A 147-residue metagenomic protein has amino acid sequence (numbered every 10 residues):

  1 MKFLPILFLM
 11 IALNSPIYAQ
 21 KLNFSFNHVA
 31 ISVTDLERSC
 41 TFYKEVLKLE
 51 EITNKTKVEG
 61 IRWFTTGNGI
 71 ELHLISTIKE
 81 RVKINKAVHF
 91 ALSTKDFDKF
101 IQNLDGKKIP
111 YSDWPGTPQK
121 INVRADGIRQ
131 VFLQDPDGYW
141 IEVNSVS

Functional and structural regions predicted by a protein language model:
M1-L22: Bacterial Sec-dependent N-terminal signal peptides
I17-E37, V88-L92: N-terminal beta-strand motif that seeds the catalytic metal site of vicinal oxygen chelate
I31-E71: Core segments of cupin and vicinal oxygen chelate
D35-E37, F90-D137: Vicinal oxygen chelate
V58, K86, G127-I128: Exposed loop/turn and edge beta-strand positions of beta-sandwich/beta-sheet ligand-binding modules
W63-K107: Mid-chain, structured segments of secreted extracytoplasmic proteins
R124, N144-S147: Short beta->alpha transition motifs characteristic of CBS
